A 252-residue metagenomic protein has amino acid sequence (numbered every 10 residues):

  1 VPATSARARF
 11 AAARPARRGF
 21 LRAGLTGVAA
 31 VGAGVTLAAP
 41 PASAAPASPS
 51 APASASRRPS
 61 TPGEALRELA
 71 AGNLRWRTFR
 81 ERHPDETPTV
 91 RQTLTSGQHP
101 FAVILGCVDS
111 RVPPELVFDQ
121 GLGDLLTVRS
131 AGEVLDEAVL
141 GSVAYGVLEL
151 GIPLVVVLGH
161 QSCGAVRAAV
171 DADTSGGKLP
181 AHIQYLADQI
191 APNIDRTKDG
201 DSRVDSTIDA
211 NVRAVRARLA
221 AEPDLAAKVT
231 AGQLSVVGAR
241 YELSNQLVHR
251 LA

Functional and structural regions predicted by a protein language model:
V1-P15, A29: N-terminal secretory signal peptides
P2, V112, L116-D201, I208: Short HxH-centered metal-ligating active-site micro-motif
A16-V31, T36: N-terminal export leaders
A23, G72, C107-V108, S130-A131 (+3 more regions): Fold-independent oxyanion-binding glycine-rich loops and adjacent beta-strand/coil segments at enzyme active sites
L37-W76, R82-E86: C-terminal segment of N-terminal export signals and the immediately downstream linker at the start of the mature
H83-R91, T95-D119: N-terminal short beta-loop-beta anion/metal-coordinating cradle
L186-V236: Polyanion-binding loop/helix "lid" in catalytic or ligand-binding cores
V237, Y241-A252: Accessory alpha-helical/coil subdomains and C-terminal extensions that flank or cap enzyme catalytic cores
